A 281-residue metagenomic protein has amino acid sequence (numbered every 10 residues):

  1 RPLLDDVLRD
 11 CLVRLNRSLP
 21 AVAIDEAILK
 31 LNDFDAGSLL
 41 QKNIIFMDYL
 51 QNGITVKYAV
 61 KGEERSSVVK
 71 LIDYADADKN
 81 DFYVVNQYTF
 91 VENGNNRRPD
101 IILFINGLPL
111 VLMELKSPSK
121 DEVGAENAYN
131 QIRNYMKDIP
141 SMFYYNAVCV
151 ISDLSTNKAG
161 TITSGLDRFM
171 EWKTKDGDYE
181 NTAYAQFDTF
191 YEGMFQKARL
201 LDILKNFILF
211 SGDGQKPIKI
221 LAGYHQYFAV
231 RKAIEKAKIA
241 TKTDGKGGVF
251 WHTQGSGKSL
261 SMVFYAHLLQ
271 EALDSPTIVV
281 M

Functional and structural regions predicted by a protein language model:
R1-T277: ATP-dependent helicase/translocase motor core
V280: Glycine-rich phosphate/diphosphate-binding loop of Rossmann-like nucleotide-binding domains
